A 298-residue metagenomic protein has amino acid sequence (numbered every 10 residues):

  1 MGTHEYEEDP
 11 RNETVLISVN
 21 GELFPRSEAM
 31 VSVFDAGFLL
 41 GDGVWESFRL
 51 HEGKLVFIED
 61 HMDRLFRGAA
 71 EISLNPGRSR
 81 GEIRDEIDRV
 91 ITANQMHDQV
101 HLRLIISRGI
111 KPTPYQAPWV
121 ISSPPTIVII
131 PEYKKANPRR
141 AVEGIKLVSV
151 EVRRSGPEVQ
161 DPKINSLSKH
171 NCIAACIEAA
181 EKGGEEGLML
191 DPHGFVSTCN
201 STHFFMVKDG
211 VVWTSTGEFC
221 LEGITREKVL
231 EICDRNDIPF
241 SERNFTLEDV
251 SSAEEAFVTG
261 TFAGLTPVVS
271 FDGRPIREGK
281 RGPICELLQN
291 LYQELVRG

Functional and structural regions predicted by a protein language model:
M1-L188, P192, L221, L230-G298: Conserved alpha/beta cores of soluble small-molecule-handling proteins
L188, F195-G217, E222: Glycine- and Gly-Pro-enriched alpha-helical subdomains that act as flexible, kink-prone "lid/hinge" or packing modules
T225-E227: Secondary-structure junction motif
